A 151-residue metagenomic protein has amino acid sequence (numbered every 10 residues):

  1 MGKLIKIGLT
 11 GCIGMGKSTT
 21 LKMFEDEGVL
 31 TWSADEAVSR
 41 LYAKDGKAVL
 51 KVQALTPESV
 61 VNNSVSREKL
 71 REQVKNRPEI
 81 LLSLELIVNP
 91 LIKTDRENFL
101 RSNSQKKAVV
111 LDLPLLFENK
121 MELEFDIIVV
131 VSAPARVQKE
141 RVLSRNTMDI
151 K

Functional and structural regions predicted by a protein language model:
M1-I5: Extreme N-terminal, non-catalytic leader segments that precede Walker-type/kinase nucleotide-binding cores
L9: Hydrophobic anchor at the beta1->P-loop junction of P-loop NTPases
I13: The conserved Walker
S18: Walker A/P-loop
E25-A34, G46-K47: Post-Walker A helix-loop "phosphate-sensing" segment adjacent to the P-loop in P-loop NTPases
E36-K107: ATP-dependent small-molecule kinase phosphotransfer cores that center on conserved nucleotide phosphate-binding segments
V49, Q53, A135-L143, I150: An amphipathic alpha-helix signature
D95-N103, A108-R141: ATP-dependent NMP and nucleoside kinases share a basic, alpha-helical "lid"
